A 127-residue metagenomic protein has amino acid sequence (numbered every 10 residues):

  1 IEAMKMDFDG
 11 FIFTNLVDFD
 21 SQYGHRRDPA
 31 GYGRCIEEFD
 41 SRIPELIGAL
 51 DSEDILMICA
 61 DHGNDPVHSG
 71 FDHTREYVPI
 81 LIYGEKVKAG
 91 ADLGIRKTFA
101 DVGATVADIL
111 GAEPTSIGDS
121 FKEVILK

Functional and structural regions predicted by a protein language model:
I1-K127: Feature captures the catalytic ectodomains and active-site-proximal regions of enzymes that hydrolyze or transfer
